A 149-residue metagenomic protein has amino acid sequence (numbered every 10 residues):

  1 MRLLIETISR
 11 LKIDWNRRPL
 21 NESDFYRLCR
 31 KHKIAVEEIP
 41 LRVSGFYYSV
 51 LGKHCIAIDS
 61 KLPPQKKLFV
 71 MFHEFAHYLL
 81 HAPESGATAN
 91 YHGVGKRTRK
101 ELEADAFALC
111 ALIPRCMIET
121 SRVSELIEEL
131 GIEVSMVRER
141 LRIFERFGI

Functional and structural regions predicted by a protein language model:
M1-I149: Active-site hotspot residues in diverse enzymes, especially metal/ion-binding acidic/histidine motifs
